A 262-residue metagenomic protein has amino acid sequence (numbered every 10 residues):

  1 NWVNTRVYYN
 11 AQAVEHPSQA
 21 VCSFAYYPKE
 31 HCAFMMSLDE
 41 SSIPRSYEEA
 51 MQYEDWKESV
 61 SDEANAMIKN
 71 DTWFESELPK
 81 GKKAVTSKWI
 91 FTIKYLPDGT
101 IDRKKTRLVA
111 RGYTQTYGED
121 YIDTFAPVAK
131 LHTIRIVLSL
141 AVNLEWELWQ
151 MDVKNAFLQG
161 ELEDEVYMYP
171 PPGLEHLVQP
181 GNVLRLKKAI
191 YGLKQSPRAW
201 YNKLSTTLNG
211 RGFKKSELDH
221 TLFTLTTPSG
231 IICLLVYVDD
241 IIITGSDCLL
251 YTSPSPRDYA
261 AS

Functional and structural regions predicted by a protein language model:
N1-I190, K194-T206, G210-E217, L222: Chromodomain-type histone methyl-lysine reader module
N143-E145, P228, L235: Alpha-helix termination/capping residues and helix-transition junctions
N155, I242, D258: Short, glycine/acidic-enriched loop or turn micro-motifs at the edges of active sites
F223-L225, I232: Gly/Ser-centered flexible loop/linker motifs
G230-T244: Histidine-centered acyl-transfer/condensation active-site motif and its immediate structural neighborhood
D247-C248: Helix N-cap motif at beta-to-alpha junctions
Y251-P256: Conserved small/polar residues in nucleotide/adenosyl-binding loops
